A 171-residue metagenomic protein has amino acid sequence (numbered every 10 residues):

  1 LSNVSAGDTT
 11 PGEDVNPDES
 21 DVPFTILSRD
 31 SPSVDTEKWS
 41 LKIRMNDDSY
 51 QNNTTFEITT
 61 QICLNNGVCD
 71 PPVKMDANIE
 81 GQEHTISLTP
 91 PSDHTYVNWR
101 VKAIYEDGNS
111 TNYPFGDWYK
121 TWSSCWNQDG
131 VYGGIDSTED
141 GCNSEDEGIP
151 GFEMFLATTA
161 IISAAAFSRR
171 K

Functional and structural regions predicted by a protein language model:
L1-D146, K171: Glycan-association/targeting regions that enable binding to alpha-glucans and other polysaccharides
D146-F152: Glycine-centered recognition micro-motifs in short, flexible terminal segments and loops
F152-R170: A cross-kingdom C-terminal cell-surface attachment/processing module
